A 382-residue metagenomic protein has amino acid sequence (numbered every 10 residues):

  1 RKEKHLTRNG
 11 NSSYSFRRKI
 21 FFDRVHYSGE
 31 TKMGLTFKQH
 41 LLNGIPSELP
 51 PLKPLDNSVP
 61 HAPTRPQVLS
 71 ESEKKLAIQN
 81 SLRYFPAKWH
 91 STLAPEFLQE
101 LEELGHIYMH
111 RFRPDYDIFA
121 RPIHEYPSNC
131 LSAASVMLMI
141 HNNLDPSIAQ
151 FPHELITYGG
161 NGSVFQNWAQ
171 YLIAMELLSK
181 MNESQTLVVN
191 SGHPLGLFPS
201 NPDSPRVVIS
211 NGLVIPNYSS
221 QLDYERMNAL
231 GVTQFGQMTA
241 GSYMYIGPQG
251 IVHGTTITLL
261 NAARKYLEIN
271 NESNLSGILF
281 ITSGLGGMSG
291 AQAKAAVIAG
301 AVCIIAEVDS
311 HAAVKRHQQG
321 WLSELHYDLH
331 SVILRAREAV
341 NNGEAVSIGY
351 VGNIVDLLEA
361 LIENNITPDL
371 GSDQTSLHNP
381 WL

Functional and structural regions predicted by a protein language model:
H5-G254, L260-L267, N271-E272: N-terminal ligand-binding/catalytic initiation module
V164, T282-S283: A generic secondary-structure micro-motif detector that highlights 1-2 residue hydrophobic/ambivalent hotspots embedded
Y171-E176, G192-L195, M288-A291, I354-L361: Short alpha-helical segments and helix-capping/turn motifs at coil-helix boundaries
K180-Q185, G300-A301, T367: Structural alpha-beta junctions
T186-S191, I209, T282, I305-A306 (+2 more regions): General beta-strand structural signal in soluble alpha/beta enzymes
Q237-L260, R264, N271, S276-L279 (+2 more regions): Catalytic or ion-translocation cores adjacent to nucleophile or general acid/base/metal-coordination motifs in diverse
S347-T375, N379: Active-site/ligand-binding-proximal alpha/beta "capping" segment
